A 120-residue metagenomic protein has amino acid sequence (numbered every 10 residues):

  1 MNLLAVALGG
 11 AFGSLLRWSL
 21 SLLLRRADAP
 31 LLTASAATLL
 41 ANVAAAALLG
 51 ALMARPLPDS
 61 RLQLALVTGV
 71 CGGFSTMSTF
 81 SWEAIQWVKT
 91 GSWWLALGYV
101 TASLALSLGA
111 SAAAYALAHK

Functional and structural regions predicted by a protein language model:
M1-K120: Membrane-interface helix-loop junctions in multi-pass transporters/channels
